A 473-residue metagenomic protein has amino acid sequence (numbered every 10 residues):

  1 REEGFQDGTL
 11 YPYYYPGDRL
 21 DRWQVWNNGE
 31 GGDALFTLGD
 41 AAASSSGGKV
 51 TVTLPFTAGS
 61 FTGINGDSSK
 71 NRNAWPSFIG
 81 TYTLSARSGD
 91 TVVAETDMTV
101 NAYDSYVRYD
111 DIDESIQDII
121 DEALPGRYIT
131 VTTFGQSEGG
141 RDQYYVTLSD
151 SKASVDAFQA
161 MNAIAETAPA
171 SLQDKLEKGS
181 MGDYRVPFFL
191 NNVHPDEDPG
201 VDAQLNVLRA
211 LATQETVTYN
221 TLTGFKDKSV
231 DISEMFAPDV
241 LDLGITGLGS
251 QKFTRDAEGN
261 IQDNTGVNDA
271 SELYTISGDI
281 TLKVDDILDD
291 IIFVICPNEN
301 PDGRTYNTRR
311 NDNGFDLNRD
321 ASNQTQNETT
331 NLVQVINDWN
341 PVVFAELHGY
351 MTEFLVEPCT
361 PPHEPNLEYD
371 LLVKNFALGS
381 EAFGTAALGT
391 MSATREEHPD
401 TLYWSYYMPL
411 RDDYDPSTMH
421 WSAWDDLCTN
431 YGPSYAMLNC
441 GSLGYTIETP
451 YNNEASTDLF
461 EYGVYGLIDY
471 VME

Functional and structural regions predicted by a protein language model:
R1-V107: Beta-strand-enriched, solvent-exposed domains that form extended recognition/catalytic surfaces
I112-P187: Soluble metallo-hydrolase cores and metallopeptidase-like ectodomains found primarily in the secretory/periplasmic
D113-Q117, V201-L208, G314, T329-V333 (+1 more regions): Extracytoplasmic/secreted envelope proteins and their assembly/folding machinery, especially bacterial periplasmic
G126-I129, G139-Q143, D183-V186, V284 (+3 more regions): Loop/turn elements at helix/coil->beta-strand transitions in domains of secreted/extracellular proteins
F134-Q136, L148, L190-H194, C296-N300 (+2 more regions): Active-site-proximal beta-strand/loop segments in catalytic clefts of secreted hydrolases
Y145, S154, M181-P301: Alpha-helical metal-binding/catalytic segments enriched in His/Glu/Asp
V155-A160, P199-D202, V217-T223, T305-R310 (+2 more regions): Short, solvent-exposed loop/turn and secondary-structure capping segments
V294-C296, R310-E473: Metallocarboxypeptidase
